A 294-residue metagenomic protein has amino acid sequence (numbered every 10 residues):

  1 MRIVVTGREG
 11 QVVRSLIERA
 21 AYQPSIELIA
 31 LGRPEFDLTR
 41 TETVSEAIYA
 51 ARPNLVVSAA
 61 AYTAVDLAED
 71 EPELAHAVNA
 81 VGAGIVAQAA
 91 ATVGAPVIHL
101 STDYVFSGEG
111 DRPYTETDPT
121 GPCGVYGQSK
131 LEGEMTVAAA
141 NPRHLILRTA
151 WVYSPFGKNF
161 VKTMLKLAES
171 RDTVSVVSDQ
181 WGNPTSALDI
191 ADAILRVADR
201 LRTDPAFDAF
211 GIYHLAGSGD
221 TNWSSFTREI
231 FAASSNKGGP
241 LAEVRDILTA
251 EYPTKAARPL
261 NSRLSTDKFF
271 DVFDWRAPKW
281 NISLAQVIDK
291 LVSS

Functional and structural regions predicted by a protein language model:
M1-A21: N-terminal Rossmann NAD(P)H-binding glycine-rich loop of SDR-like oxidoreductase domains
Q11, A193-I194, R200-T254: Mid/C-terminal beta-alpha module of Rossmann-like enzyme folds, strongest in SDR-family dehydrogenases/epimerases
T41-V78: NAD(P)H-binding glycine-rich loop region in Rossmannoid oxidoreductase-like domains and their noncatalytic homologs
V65, D70, T102-C123: Active-site "gating" loop of Rossmann-like NAD(P)-dependent oxidoreductase/epimerase domains
D70-I98: NAD(P)-cofactor binding segment of oxidoreductase domains
S129: Active-site helix of classical SDR
M135-P184, L188-R196: NAD(P)-dependent short-chain dehydrogenase/reductase
K279-S294: Amphipathic terminal alpha-helices
